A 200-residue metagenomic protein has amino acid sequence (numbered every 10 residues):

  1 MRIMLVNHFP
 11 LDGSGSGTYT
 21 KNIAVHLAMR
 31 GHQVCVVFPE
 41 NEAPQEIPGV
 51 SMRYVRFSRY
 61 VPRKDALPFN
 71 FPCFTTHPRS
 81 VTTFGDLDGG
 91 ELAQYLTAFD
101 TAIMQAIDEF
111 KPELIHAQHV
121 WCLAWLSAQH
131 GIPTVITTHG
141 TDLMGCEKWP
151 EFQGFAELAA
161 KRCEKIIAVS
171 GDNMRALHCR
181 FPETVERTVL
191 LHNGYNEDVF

Functional and structural regions predicted by a protein language model:
M1-R59, N193: N-terminal subdomain of nucleotide-sugar transferases
H32, C146-K148, H178, Y195-F200: Acidic anion/phosphate-binding donor-loop and adjacent secondary structure in glycosyltransferase catalytic cores
V36-E109: A conserved catalytic-core segment of Leloir-type glycosyltransferases
L96, A117-C122: Short His-centered aromatic/hydrophobic patch
L114-A117, W125-C146, I167, E186-V189: Active-site proximal beta-strand in glycosyltransferases
C122-L126, M174: Short, well-ordered alpha-helical microsegments
W149-I166: Membrane-proximal helix-turn-helix segments that form the acceptor-binding/catalytic region of lipid-linked
D172, G194: Carbohydrate-associated surface elements
